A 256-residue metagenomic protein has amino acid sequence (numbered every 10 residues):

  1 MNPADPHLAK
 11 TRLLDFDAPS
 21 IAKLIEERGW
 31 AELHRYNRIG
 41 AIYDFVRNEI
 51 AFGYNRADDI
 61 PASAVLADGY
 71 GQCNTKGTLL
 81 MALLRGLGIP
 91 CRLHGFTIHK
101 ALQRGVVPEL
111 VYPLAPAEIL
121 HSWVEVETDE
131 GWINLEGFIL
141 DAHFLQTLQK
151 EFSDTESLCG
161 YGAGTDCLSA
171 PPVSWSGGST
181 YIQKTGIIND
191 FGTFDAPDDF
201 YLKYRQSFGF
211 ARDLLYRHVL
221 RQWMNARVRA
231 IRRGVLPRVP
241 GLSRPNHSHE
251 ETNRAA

Functional and structural regions predicted by a protein language model:
M1-D68: Secondary-structure boundary elements
N2-P3, A9, L13-F16, I98-A256: His-Asp-centered catalytic microenvironments across diverse enzyme cores, prominently the transglutaminase-like
I25, L84, C91-L93, L135 (+1 more regions): Generic structural hydrophobic/aromatic packing signal, biased to beta-strands
D44-F45, A82, G86, S122 (+1 more regions): Residue-level signal for well-ordered alpha-helical scaffold segments within enzymatic catalytic domains
N55-A115, I119: Active-site neighborhood of thiol-dependent amide/isopeptide-bond enzymes
